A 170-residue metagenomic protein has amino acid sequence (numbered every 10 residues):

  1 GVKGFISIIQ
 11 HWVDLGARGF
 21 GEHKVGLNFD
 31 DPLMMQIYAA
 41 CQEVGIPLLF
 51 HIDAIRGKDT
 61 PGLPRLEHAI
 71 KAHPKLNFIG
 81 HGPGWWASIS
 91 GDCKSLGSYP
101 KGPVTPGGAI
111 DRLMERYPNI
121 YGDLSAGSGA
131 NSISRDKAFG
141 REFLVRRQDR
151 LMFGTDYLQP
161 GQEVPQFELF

Functional and structural regions predicted by a protein language model:
G1, A17: Divalent-metal coordination cores built from histidine and acidic residues
V2-W12: Short, acidic/polar
V13, G26: Catalytic core of nucleotide-activated saccharide and alditol-phosphate transferases
R18-G19, L27, D31-F153, Y157 (+1 more regions): Catalytic pocket-lining loop regions of alpha/beta-barrel enzymes, especially the amidohydrolase/enolase/GH5 lineages
H23: Conserved residues at the C-terminal ends of beta-strands
D136, E168-L169: Residues in and immediately flanking transmembrane alpha helices
